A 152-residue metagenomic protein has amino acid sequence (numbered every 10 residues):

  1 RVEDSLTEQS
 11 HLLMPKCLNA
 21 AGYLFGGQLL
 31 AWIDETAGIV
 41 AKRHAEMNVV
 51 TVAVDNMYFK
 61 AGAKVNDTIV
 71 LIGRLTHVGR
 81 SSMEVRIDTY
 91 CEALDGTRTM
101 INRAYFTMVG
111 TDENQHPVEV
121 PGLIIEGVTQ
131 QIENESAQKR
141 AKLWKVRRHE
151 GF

Functional and structural regions predicted by a protein language model:
R1-D4, L24, G38-I72, T76-M83 (+1 more regions): Hydrophobic beta-strand-centered segment that forms part of the acyl-chain substrate-binding groove
E3, E8, K64-V65, T76-F152: HotDog/MaoC-like acyl-thioester-processing domains
L12-C17: A short small-residue
L18-A31: A conserved, well-ordered hydrophobic junction motif at loop->secondary-structure transitions
